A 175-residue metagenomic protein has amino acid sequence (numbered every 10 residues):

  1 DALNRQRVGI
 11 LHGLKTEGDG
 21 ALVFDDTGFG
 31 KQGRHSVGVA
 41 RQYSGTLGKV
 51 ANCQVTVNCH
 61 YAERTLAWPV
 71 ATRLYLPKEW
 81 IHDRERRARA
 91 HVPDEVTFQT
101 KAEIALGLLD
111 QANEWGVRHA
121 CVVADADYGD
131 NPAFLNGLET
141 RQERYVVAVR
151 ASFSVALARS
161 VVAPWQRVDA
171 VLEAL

Functional and structural regions predicted by a protein language model:
D1-A2, R167: General structural signal for secondary-structure boundaries
A2-K78: Active-site-proximal, Lys/Arg-enriched surface segment that forms a nucleic-acid-binding/basic interface patch
G18-V23, I81-R84, G107-L109: A broad, low-specificity signal for short, low-complexity segments enriched in glycine/proline and polar/charged
F29, Y61-W68, I81, Q111-E114 (+2 more regions): Alpha-helix capping at helix-to-loop junctions
R84-L175: An internal, acidic/charged active-site-proximal segment that coordinates divalent cations and/or engages
